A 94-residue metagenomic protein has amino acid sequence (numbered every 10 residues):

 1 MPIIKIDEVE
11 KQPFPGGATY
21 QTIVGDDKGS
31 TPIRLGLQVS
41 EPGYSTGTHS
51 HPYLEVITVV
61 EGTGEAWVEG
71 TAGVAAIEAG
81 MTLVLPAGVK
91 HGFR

Functional and structural regions predicted by a protein language model:
M1-I33: A short, N-terminal "cap"/entry segment at the start of jelly-roll beta-barrel domains of the cupin/DSBH fold
T22, G43-G47, V68: A short, acidic/glycine-rich surface segment
V24, G36-Q38, V56, M81 (+1 more regions): Hydrophobic/aromatic beta-strand elements that line small-molecule binding cavities or substrate pockets in beta-rich
K28-T31, S40-Y44, E61-E65, A72: Short, charged/polar surface micro-motifs in flexible loops or helix N-caps
G29, E78-A79, A87-R94: Ligand-binding loop in jelly-roll beta-barrel domains
L35-H51, A87: Conserved short histidine dyad/triad with adjacent acidic residue
S50, L54-M81, V89: A short beta-strand-loop-beta hairpin characteristic of the jelly-roll/cupin
